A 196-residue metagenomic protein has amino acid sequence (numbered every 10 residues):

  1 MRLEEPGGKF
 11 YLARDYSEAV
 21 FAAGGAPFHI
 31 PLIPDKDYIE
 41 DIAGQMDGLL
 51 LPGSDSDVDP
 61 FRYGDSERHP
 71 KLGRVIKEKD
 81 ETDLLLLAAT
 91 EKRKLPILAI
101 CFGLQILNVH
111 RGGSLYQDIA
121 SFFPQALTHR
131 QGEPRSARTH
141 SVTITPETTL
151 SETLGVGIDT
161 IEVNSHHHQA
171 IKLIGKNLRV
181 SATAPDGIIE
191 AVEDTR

Functional and structural regions predicted by a protein language model:
M1-L98, V109, Y116, A120-E162 (+2 more regions): N-terminal beta1-alpha1 cap of cysteine-dependent amidohydrolase-like domains
C101: Conserved G/P- and acidic residue-centered "switch" motifs that form tight phosphate/ATP-binding loops in soluble
L104-R111: Hydrophobic, aromatic-enriched interface-forming segments
